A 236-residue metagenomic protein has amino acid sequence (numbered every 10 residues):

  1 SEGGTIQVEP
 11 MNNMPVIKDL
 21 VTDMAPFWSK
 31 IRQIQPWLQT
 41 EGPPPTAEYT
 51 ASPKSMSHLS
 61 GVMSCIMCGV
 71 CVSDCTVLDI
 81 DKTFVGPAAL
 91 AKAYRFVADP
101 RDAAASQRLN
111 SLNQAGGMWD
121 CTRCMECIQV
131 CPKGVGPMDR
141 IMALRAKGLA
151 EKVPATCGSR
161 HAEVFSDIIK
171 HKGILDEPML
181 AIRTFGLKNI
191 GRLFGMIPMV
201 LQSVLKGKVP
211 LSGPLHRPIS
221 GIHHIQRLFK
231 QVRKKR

Functional and structural regions predicted by a protein language model:
S1-E2: S4-like RNA-binding module at protein N-termini
T5: A residue-level signal for beta-strand positions that form part of recognition/binding surfaces within mature
V8-M14, K18-R236: Ferredoxin-type iron-sulfur electron-transfer modules in oxidoreductases and energy-metabolism complexes
